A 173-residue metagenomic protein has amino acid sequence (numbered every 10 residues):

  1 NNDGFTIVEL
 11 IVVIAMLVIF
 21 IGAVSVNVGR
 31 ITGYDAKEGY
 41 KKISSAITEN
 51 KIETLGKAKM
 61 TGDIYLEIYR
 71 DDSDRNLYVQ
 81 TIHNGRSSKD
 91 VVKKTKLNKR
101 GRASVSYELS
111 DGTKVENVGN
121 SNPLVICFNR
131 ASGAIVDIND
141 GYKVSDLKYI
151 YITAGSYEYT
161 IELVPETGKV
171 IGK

Functional and structural regions predicted by a protein language model:
N1-V28: N-terminal single-pass transmembrane signal-anchor helix
V18, T32, V164: Conserved acidic functional residues
G33-G62: Membrane-proximal N-terminal amphipathic helix
I52-G56, V79-N84, S132-I138: Short regulatory "switch" loops immediately downstream of catalytic or recognition motifs within protein catalytic
T61-D63, D146-L147: A structure-centric signal for secondary-structure junctions around beta-strands
D63-A131: Type IV pilin-like appendage domain
R70-Y78, G141-K148, P165: A short, compositionally biased
N122, N129-D137, D146-K173: Low-complexity, S/T/G/P-rich flexible repeat/linker segments used as non-globular hinges and stalks within
